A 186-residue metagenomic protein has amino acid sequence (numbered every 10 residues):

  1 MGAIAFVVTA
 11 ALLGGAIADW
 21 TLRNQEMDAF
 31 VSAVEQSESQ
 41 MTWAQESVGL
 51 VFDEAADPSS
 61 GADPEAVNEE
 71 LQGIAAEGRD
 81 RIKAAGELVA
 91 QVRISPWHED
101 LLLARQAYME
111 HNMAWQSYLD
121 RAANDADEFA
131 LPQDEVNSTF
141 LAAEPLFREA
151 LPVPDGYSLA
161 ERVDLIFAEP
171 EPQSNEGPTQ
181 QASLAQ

Functional and structural regions predicted by a protein language model:
M1-A16: Hydrophobic membrane-insertion alpha-helices, especially the h-region of bacterial N-terminal signal peptides
L13-E26: Hydrophobic single-pass membrane-insertion segments
R23-R81, E110-Q186: C-terminal amphipathic alpha-helix
I82, V89-V92, P96, P154: Alpha-helical junction/boundary sensor with strong preference for TPR arrays
R93-L119: Heptad-repeat alpha-helical coiled-coil/4-helix-bundle sensor or tether segments in soluble regions
